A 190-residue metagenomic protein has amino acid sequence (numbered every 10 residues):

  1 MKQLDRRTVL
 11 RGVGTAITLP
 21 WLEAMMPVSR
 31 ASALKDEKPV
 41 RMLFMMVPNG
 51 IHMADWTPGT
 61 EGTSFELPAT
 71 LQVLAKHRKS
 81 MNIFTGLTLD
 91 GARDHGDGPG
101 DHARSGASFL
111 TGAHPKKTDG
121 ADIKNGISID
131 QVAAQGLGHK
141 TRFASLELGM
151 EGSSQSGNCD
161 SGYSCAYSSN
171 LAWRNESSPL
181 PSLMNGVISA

Functional and structural regions predicted by a protein language model:
M1-A190: Ligand-binding pockets and gating/stacking loops
